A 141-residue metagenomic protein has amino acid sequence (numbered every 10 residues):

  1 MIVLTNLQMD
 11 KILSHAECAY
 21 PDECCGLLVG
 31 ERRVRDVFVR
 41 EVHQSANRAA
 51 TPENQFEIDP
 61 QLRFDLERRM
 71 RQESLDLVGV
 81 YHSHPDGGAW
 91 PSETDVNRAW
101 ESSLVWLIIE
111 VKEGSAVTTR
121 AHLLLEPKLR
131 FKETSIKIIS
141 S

Functional and structural regions predicted by a protein language model:
M1-L77, D86-S141: Conserved beta-strand-loop surface patch within small alpha/beta domains used for substrate/adaptor or ligand engagement
V80: Conserved, mostly hydrophobic/aromatic
S83: Short, well-ordered beta-to-alpha junction loops that form the rim of enzyme active sites and present histidine/acidic
